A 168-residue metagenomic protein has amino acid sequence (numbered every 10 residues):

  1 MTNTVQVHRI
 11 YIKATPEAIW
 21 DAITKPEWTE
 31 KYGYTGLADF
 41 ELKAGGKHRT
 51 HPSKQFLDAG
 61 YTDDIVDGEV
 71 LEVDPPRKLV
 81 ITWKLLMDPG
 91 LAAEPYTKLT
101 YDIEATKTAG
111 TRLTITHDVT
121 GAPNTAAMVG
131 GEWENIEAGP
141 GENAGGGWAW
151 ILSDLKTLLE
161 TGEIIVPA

Functional and structural regions predicted by a protein language model:
M1-P16: Terminal, regulation- and interaction-focused segments at domain boundaries
V7, E27-I65, A168: Short beta-edge strand/loop motif at the mouth of beta-sheet-based domains
R9-I10, I65-L71, T97-A105: Hydrophobic/aromatic beta-strand elements that line small-molecule binding cavities or substrate pockets in beta-rich
K13-K31: Amphipathic alpha-helical segments
P16-E17, E41-A44, L71-K78, D102-R112: A short, structured loop/turn motif at beta-sheet edges
I19-W20, T29, H48, V70 (+4 more regions): Hydrophobic pocket/interface hotspot
P89-N143, P167: Beta-strand/loop substructures that line and gate deep hydrophobic ligand-binding cavities in soluble
S153-A168: Short, highly charged C-terminal tails/helix-capping segments
